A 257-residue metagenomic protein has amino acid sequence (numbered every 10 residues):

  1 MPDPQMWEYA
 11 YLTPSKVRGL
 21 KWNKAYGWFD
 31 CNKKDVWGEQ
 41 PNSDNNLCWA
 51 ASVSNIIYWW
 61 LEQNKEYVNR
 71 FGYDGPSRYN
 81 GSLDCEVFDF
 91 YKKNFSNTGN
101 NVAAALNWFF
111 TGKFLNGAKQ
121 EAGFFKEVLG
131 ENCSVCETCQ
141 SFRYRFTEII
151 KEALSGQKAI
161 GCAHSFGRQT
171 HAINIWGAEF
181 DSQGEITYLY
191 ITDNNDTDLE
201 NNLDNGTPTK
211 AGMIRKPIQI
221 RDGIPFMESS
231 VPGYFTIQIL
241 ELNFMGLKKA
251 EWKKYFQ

Functional and structural regions predicted by a protein language model:
M1-F114, K216-P217, D222, F226-Y234 (+1 more regions): Active-site-adjacent structural segments surrounding the nucleophilic cysteine of cysteine proteases and isopeptidases
D30, L47, N132-T138: The N-terminal extracellular segments of secreted preproproteins, especially immediately downstream of signal
E62-D74, G123-E127, S134-C139, C162-H164: Surface-exposed patches in mature extracellular/periplasmic domains of secreted proteins
N116, Q140-Y144: Conserved phosphate-coordination/catalytic loops
N116-V128, S182-D193: Short, well-ordered strand-loop elements centered on a beta-strand within folded domains, enriched for acidic residues
R143-Q257: Active-site signature of cysteine proteases
